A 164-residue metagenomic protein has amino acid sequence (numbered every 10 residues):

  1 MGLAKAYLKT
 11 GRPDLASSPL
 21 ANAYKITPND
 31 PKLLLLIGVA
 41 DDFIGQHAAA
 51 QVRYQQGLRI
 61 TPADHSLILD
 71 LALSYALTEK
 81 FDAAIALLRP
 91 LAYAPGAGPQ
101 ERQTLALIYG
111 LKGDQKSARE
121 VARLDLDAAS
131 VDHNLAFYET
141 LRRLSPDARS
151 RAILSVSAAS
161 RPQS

Functional and structural regions predicted by a protein language model:
G2, L36, D70-L71, T104: Canonical tetratricopeptide repeat
T10-N22, I44-Q56, E79-L87, Q115-S117: Structural signature of tandem alpha-helical TPR/SEL1-like repeats, specifically the intra-repeat loop/turn
N22-A23, Q56-G57, P90-L91, V121-D125: Canonical positions in the second alpha-helix
I26, I60-T61, L91-P95, D127-A128: Structural marker of alpha-solenoid helical repeat scaffolds
P31-K32, H47, H65-S66, G98-Q100: Helix-start (N-cap) detector for alpha-helical repeat units in TPR-like alpha-solenoids, especially tetratricopeptide
E101, L105-S164: Terminal, low-structured helical/coil segments at or just beyond the last alpha-helical repeat
